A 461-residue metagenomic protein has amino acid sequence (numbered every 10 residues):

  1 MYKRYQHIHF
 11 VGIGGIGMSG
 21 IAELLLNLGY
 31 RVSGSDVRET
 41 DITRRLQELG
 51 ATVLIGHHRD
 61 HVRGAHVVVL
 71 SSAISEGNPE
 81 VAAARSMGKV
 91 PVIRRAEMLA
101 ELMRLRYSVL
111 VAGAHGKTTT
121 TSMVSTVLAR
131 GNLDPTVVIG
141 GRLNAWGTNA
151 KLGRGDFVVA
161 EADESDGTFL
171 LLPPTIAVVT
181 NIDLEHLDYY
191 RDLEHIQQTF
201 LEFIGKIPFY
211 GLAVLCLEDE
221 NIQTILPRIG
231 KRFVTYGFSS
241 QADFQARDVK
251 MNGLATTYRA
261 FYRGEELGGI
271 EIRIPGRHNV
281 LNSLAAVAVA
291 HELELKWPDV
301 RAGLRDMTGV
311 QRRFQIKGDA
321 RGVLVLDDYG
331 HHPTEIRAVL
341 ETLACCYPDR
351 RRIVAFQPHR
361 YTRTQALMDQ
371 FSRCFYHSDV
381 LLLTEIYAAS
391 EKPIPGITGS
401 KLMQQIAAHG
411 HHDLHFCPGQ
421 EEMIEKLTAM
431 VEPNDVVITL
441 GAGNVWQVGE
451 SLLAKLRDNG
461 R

Functional and structural regions predicted by a protein language model:
M1-M98, A242-Q245, L267, P275 (+1 more regions): N-terminal leader/targeting and accessory segments in enzymes
Y2-H9, G17, L24-L28, I176 (+3 more regions): Nucleotide phosphate-binding/pyrophosphate-handling subdomain across enzymes that bind or process nucleotide phosphates
R4, L24-Y30, Q47, H61 (+5 more regions): Phosphate-binding loop of NTP-binding sites
F10, V111-G113, T439: Hydrophobic Val/Ile/Leu positions in short beta-strands of Rossmann-like dinucleotide-binding domains
Y30-V37, A213-L217, I353-F356, S378-A388: Short internal beta-strands
S35-D36, L54-H57, I93-E97, V138-G141 (+4 more regions): Beta-strand->loop->alpha-helix junctions that form or flank phosphate-binding loops in nucleotide-handling enzymes
S372-P433: C-terminal helical cap/extension that packs against the catalytic core of soluble nucleotide-cofactor enzymes
E422-L453: A glycine-rich beta-strand to alpha-helix segment that forms a phosphate/ribose-binding loop at ligand/cofactor sites
